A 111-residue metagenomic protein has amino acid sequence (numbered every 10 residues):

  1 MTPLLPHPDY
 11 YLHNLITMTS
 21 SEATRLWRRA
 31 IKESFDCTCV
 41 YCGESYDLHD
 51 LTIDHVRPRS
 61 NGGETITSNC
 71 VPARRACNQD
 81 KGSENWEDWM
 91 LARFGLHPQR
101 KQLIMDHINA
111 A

Functional and structural regions predicted by a protein language model:
T2-T38, M105-N109: Short, charged surface segments at domain edges that flank catalytic/cofactor-binding sites
S21, R59-E64, F94: Acidic pyrophosphate-coordinating catalytic loop
T38, T52, A73: The −1 position to Zn-ligating cysteines in a subset of zinc-ribbon hairpins
V40-C42, A76: Short, cysteine/histidine-rich loop/knuckle motifs that typically chelate Zn2+
L48-H49, D80-S83: Short, non-ligating residues that shape and space the ligands of small metal-coordination modules and catalytic
T52-P58: Histidine-centered catalytic micro-motifs used for acid/base chemistry in nuclease and nucleotide-processing active
N61-D80: Short beta-strand-alpha-helix junction that forms the catalytic/metal-binding core of metal-dependent nuclease domains
L96-A111: Acidic/histidine-enriched, glycine/proline-rich intrinsically disordered or flexible terminal extensions
